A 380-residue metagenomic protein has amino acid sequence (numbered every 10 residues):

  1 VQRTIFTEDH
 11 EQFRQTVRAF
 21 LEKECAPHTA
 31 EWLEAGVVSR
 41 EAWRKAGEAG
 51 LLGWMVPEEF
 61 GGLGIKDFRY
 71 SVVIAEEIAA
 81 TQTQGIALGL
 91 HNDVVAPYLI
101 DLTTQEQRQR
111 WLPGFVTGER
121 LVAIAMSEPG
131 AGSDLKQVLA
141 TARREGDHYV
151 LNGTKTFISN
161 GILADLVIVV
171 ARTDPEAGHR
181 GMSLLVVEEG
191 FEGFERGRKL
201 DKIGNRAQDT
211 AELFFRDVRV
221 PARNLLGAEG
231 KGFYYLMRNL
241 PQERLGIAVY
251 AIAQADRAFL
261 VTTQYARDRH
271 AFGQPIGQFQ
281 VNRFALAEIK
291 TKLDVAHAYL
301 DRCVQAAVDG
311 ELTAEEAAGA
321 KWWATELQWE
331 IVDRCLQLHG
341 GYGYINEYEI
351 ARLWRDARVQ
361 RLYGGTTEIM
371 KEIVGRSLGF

Functional and structural regions predicted by a protein language model:
V1-G85, L102-Q107, G114-E119, D134-L135 (+4 more regions): Alpha-helical interface subdomain recognition
I65-K66, D134-K136, N160-A164, G178-G181 (+2 more regions): Short glycine/proline-enriched turns and hinge-like loops at secondary-structure junctions
L88-G89, G130-S133, F157-N160, T173-E176 (+1 more regions): Short Gly/Pro-enriched turn/cap motifs at secondary-structure boundaries
D93-L102: Helix-loop "lid/cap" segments that line or gate small-molecule binding pockets
G118-M126, V170: A short, Trp-centered hydrophobic/proline-enriched beta-strand micro-motif
Q137, G190-P221: Flexible, small-/acidic-enriched active-site or ligand-binding loops
H148, N152-R196: A short core secondary-structure module
R216-Y235: Long, acidic (Asp/Glu-rich), low-complexity accessory segments flanking structured domains
